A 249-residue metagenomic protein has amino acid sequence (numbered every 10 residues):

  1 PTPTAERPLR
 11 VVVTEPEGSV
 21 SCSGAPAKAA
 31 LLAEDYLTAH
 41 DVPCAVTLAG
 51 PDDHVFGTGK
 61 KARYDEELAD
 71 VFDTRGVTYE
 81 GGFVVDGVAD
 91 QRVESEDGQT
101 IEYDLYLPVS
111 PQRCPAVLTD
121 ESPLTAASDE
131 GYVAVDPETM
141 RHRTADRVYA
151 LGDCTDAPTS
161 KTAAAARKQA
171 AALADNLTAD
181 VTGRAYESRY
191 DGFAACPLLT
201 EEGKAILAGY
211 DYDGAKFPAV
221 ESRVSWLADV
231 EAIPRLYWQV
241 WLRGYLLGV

Functional and structural regions predicted by a protein language model:
P1-A39, E138: Glycine-rich dinucleotide-binding loop and its adjacent helix/turn
P1-R7, T100-K168, A179: FAD-site-proximal beta/loop scaffold in flavoenzymes
R10, P43-T47, R147: Residues at the starts of beta-strands that form the adenosine-phosphate
T14, C22, A29, Y36 (+6 more regions): Residues forming the flavin
D35-E130: A Rossmann-like FAD-binding core segment of flavoenzymes
G131-Y149, T200-V220: FAD-binding beta-loop-beta segment adjacent to the flavin cofactor pocket
L151-T200, G209: A conserved FAD-binding loop/helix module that cradles the flavin
L207-V249: C-terminal auxiliary extensions adjacent to catalytic cores
